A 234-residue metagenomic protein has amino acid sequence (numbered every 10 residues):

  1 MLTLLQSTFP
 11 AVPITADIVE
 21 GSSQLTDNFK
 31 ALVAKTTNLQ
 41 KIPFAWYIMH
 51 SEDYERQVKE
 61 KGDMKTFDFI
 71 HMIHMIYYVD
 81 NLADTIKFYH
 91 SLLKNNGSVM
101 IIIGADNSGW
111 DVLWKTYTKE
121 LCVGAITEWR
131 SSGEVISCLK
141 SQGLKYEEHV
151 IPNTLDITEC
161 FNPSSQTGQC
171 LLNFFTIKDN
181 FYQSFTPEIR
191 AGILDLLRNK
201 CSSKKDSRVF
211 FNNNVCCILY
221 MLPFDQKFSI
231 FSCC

Functional and structural regions predicted by a protein language model:
M1-Q57: Class I SAM-dependent methyltransferase SAM/SAH-binding core
A11, D80, K94: Short conserved AdoMet
V58-M64: Conserved amphipathic alpha-helix within the SDR
M64, R130, K145-C234: Conserved Class I S-adenosyl-L-methionine
K65-A83: A short SAM/SAH-binding and catalytic strip from SAM-dependent methyltransferases
A83-S98: A short glycine-rich, Lys/Arg-flanked "PGG" loop and its adjoining helix->strand segment in the class I
G97-T127: Conserved class I S-adenosyl-L-methionine
T127-G143: Short alpha-helix
